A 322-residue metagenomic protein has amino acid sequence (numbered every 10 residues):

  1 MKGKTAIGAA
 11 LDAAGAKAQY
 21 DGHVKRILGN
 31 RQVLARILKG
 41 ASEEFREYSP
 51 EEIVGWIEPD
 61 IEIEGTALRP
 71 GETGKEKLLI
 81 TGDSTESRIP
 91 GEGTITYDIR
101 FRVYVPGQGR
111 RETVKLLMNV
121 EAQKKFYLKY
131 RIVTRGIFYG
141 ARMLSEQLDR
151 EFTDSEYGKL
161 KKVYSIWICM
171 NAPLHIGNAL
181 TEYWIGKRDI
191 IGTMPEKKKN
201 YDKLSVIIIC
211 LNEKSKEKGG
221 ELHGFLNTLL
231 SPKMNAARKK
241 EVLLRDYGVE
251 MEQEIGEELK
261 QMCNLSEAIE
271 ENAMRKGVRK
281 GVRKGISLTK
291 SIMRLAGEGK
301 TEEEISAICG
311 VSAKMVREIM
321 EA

Functional and structural regions predicted by a protein language model:
M1-A322: Elongated, amphipathic alpha-helical interaction scaffolds
